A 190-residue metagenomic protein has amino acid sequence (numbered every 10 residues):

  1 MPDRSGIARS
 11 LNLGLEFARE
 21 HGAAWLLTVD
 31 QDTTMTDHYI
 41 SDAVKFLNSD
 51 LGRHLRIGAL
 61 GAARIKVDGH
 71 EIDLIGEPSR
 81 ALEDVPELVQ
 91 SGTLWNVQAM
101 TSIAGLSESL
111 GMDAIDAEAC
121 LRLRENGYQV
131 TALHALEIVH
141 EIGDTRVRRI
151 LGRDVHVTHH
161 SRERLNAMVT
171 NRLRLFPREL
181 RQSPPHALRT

Functional and structural regions predicted by a protein language model:
P2-E20: Glycine-rich, basic loop-to-helix element that forms the pyrophosphate-binding segment of sugar-nucleotide handling
S5, D32-T34: Acidic metal-phosphate-binding loop of nucleotide-sugar-dependent transferases
L11, H38-I40, I115: Acidic donor-diphosphate engagement hotspot in glycosyltransferases and nucleotidyltransferases that stabilizes
A23-D32: Short beta-strand-to-loop acidic/aromatic patch adjacent to the donor-nucleotide binding site
D37-I72: Conserved donor NDP-sugar-binding/catalytic core segment of glycosyltransferases
P78-W95, V157-H160: A recurrent flexible, glycine/aromatic-enriched loop bordering the glycosyltransferase active site that acts as
A99, I103-A104, S109-I142: A short, conserved alpha-helix in the catalytic core of glycosyltransferases
V130-T190: Active-site-adjacent helix/loop segment of glycosyltransferases that harbors family-specific signature motifs
